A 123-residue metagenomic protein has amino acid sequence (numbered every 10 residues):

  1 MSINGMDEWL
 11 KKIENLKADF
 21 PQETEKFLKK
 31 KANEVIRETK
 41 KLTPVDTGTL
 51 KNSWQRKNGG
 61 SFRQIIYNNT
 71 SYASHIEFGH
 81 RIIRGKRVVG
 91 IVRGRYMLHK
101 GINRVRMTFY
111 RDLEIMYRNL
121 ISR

Functional and structural regions predicted by a protein language model:
M1-R123: Short, Lys/Arg-rich flexible segments
